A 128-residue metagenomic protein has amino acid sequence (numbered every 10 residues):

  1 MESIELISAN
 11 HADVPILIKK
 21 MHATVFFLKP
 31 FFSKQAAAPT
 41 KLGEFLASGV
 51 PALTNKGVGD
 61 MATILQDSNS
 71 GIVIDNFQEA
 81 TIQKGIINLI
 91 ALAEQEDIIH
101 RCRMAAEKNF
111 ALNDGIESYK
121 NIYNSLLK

Functional and structural regions predicted by a protein language model:
M1-I16, K20-A23: Nucleotide-activated donor-binding/catalytic signature segment of Leloir-type glycosyltransferases, i.e., the conserved
V14-P15, F32-Q35, K56-I64: Short glycine/proline-enriched, acidic/aromatic patches that form the donor-sugar handling elements
P15, P39-S48, A62-T63: Short alpha-helical segment that forms part of, or immediately flanks, the ligand-binding pocket in carbohydrate-active
I18-A36: Acidic donor-binding loop of glycosyltransferase active sites
T24-F26, E44-N55: Short hydrophobic beta-strand element within catalytic cores of glycosyltransferases and related nucleotide-activated
F27-L28, N55-G57, Q66, I74-D75: Conserved acidic donor-binding loop of glycosyltransferase catalytic domains
A62-I87: Change "using UDP/GDP/dTDP sugars" to "using nucleotide sugars
F77-T81, A93-S125: A charged, aromatic-enriched C-terminal amphipathic alpha-helix characteristic of glycosyltransferases across folds
